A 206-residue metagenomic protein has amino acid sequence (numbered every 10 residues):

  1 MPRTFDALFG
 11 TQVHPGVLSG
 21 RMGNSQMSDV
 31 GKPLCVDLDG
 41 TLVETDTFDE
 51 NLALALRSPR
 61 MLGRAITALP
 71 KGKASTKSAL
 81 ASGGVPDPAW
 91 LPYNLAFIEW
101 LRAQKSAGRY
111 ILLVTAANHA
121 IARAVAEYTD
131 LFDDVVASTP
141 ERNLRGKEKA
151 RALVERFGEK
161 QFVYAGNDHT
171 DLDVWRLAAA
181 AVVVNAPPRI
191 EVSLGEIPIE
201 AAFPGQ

Functional and structural regions predicted by a protein language model:
R3-F9, M22-G31, P86-Q206: C-terminal cap/substrate-recognition subdomain and adjoining C-terminal extension of metal-dependent phosphatase-like
D6-A7, V13, V17: Acidic, Ala/Val/Gly-enriched low-complexity intrinsically disordered segments
G16-S19, D49: N-terminal low-complexity, intrinsically disordered patches enriched in charged
M27-A81: Active-site neighborhood of HAD-like aspartate-dependent phosphohydrolases
